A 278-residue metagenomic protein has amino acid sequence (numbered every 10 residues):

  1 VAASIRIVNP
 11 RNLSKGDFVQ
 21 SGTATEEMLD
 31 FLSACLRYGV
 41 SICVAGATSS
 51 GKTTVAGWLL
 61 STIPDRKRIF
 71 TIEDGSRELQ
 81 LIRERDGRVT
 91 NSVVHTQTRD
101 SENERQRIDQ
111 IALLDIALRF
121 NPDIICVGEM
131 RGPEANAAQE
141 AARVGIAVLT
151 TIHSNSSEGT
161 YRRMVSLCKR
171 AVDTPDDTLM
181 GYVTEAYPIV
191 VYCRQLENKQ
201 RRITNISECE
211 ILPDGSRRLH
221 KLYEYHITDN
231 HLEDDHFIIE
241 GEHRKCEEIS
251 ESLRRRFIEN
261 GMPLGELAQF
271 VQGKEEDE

Functional and structural regions predicted by a protein language model:
V1-Y38: P-loop NTP-binding catalytic core
V40-I42, S61-T184, R194: Switch/coupling sub-region of P-loop NTPases
V44-G46: Hydrophobic anchor at the beta1->P-loop junction of P-loop NTPases
S49: Walker A (P-loop) phosphate-binding loop of P-loop NTPases
K52: Conserved lysine of the Walker
V55, L59: Hydrophobic positions on the alpha1 helix immediately C-terminal to the Walker A/P-loop
G181-D214: Phosphate-binding/switch region of NTP-binding enzymes
N205-E278: NTP-binding/hydrolysis catalytic cores, primarily Walker-type P-loop NTPases
